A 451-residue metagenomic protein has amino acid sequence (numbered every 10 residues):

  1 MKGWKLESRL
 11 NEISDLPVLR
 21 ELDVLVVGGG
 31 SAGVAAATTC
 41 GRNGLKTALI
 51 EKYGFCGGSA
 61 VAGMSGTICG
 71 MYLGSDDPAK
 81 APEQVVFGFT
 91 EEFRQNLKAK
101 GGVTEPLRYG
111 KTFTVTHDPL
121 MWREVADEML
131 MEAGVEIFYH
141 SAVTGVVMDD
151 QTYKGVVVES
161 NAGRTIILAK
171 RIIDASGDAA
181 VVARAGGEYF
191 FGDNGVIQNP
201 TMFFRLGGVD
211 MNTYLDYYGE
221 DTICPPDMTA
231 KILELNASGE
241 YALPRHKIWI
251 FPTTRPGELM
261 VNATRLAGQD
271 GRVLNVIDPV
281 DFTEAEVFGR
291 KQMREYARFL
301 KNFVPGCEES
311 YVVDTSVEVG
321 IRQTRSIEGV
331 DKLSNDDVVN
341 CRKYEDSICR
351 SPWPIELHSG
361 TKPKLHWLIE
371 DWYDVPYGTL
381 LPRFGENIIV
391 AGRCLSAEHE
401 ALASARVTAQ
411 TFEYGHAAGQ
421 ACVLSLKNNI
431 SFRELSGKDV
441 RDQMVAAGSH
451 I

Functional and structural regions predicted by a protein language model:
K2-L6, I13, T39, L45-K46 (+3 more regions): Conserved N-terminal/central alpha/beta ligand/cofactor-binding core
G3-E7, N11, D15, S59 (+4 more regions): Flavin (FAD/FMN)-binding glycine-rich loop and adjacent Rossmann-like elements that form
L16-G30: Beta1/beta-strand and adjacent pyrophosphate-binding region of the FAD-binding site in flavoprotein oxidoreductases
L25-V27, A36, Q151: Membrane-embedded transmembrane-helix bundle of lipid-linked glycan/lipid transferases
G33: N-terminal Rossmann-fold NAD(P) dinucleotide-binding loop
Y139-K154, E159-T165: A conserved hydrophobic secondary-structure block that centers on an alpha-helix together with its immediately flanking
